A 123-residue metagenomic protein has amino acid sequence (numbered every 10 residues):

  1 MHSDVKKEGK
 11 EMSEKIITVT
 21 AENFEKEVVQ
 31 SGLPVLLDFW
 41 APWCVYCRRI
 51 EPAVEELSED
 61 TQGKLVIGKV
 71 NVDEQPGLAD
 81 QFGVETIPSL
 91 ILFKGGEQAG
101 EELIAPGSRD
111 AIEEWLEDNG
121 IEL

Functional and structural regions predicted by a protein language model:
M1-M12: Short, Lys/Arg-enriched N-terminal segments with co-localized hydrophobic residues within the first ~10-30 amino acids
I16-V35: A short beta-strand-turn-helix
T20, N71-D73: Conserved acidic residues
L33, P76, F82-I91: Structural micro-motif
L36-L37, I67, L90: Hydrophobic beta-strand anchors of alpha/beta hydrolase catalytic cores
F39-C44: Aromatic-flanked redox-active Cys/Sec active sites in thiol-based oxidoreductases, especially the WC-centered
Y46-T61: Typically the conserved alpha-helix immediately C-terminal to a functionally engaged Cys/Sec in thioredoxin-like
T86, L92-L123: Non-catalytic, surface beta->alpha helical segment in thiol-disulfide oxidoreductase systems
